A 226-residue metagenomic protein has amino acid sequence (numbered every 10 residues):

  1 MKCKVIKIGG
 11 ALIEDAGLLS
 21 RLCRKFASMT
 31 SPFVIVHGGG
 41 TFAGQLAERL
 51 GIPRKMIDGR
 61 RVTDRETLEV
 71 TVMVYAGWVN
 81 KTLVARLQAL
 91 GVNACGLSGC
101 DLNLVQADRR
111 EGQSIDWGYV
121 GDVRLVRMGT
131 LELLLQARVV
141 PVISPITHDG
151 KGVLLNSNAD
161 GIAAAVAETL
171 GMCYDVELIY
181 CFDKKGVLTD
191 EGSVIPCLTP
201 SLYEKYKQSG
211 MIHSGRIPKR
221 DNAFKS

Functional and structural regions predicted by a protein language model:
M1-S226: Nucleotide/pyrophosphate-binding catalytic subdomain
